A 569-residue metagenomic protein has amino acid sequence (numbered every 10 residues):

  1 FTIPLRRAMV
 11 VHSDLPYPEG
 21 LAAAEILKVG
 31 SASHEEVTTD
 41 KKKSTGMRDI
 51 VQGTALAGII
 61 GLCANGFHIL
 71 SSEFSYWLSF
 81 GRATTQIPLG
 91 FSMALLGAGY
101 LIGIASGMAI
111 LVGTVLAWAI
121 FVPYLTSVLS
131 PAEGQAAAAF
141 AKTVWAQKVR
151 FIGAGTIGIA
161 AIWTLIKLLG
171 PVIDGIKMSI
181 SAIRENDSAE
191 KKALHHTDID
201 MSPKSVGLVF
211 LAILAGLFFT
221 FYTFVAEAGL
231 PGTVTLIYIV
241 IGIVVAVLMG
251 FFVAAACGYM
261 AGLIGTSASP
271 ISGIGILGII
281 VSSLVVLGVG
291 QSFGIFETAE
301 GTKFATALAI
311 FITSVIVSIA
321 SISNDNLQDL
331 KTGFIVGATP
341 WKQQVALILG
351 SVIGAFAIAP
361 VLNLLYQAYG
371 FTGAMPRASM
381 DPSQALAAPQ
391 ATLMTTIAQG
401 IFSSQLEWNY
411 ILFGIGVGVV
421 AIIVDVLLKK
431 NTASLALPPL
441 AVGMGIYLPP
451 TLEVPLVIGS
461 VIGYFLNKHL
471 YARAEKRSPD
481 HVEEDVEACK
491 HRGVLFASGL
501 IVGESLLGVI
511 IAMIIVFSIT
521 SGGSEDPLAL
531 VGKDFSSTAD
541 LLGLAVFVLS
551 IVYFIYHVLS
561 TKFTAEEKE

Functional and structural regions predicted by a protein language model:
F1-E569: Alpha-helical multipass membrane-protein architecture
